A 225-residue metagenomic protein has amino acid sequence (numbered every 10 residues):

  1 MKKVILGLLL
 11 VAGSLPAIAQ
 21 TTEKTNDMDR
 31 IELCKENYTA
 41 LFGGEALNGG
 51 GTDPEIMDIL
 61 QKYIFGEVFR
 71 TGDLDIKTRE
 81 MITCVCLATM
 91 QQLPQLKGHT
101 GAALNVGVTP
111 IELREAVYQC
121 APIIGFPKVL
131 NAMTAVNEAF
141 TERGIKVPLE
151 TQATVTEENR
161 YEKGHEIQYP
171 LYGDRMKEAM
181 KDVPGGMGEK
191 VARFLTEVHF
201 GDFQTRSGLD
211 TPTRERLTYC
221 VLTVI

Functional and structural regions predicted by a protein language model:
M1-T21: Bacterial Sec-dependent N-terminal signal peptides
Q20-K77, V129-T211: Acidic, glycine/proline-rich low-complexity segments that act as flexible tails and inter-domain linkers
K62-G66, L87-Q95: Short helix-loop boundary/capping segments at the starts of domains
I64, M81, G98-H99, E115-A116 (+1 more regions): A general alpha-helix detector
V68, L93-L96, F203, I225: Short loop/beta submotifs within extracellular cysteine-rich repeat domains
D75, Q91-R114, K128-A139, D210: Extended intrinsically disordered, low-complexity coil regions enriched in Ser, Thr, Gly, Ala and often Pro
T78-L87, A116-V117, T213-T223: Short, structured motif recognition centered on aromatic/hydrophobic residues
A88-T89, V106, Q119-F126, T223-V224: A short structural micro-motif
